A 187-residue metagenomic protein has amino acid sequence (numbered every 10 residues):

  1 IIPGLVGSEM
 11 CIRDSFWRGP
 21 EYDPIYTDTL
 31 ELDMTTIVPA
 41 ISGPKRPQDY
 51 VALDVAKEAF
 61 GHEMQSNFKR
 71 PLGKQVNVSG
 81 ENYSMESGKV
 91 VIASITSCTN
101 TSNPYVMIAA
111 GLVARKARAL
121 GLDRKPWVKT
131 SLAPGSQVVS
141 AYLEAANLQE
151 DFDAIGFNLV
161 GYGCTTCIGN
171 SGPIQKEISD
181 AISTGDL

Functional and structural regions predicted by a protein language model:
I1-G7, I12: Single conserved hydrophobic/aromatic residue that forms the stacking wall/gate of nucleotide- or nucleobase-binding
S8, V138-L187: Active-site cavity-forming subdomains of large catalytic enzyme subunits
S8-E9, Y22-T27, E31, T35 (+1 more regions): Surface-exposed loop and adjacent secondary-structure segments within mature catalytic domains
R13-F16, L32: Long, compositionally biased
R18, L132, L159-Y162: General beta-strand structural signal in soluble alpha/beta enzymes
G19-I25, K74-Q75, C164: Short coil/turn segments at secondary-structure boundaries
P24, N82-E86, L122-K125, D151 (+1 more regions): Solvent-exposed alpha-helices and their adjacent loops that cap or buttress functional pockets in soluble metabolic
T29-N147: Non-catalytic terminal/interface segments that mediate subunit docking, oligomerization, and allosteric communication
